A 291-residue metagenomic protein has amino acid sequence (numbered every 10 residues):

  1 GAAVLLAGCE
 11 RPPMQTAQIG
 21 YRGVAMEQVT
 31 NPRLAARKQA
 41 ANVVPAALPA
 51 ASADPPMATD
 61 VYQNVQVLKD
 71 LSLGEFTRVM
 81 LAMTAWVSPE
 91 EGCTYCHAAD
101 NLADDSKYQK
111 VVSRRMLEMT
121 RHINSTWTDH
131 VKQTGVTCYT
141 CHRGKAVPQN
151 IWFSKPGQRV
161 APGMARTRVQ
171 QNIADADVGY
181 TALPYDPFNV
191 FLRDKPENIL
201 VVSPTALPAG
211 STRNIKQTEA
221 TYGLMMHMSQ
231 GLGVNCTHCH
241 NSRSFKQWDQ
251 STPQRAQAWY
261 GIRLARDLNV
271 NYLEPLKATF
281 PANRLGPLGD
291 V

Functional and structural regions predicted by a protein language model:
G1-A2: Sec-dependent N-terminal signal peptides
L5-G8: C-terminal motif of bacterial Sec signal peptides marking the signal peptidase cleavage site
E10-V291: Sequence context surrounding c-type heme c attachment/ligation sites in exported
